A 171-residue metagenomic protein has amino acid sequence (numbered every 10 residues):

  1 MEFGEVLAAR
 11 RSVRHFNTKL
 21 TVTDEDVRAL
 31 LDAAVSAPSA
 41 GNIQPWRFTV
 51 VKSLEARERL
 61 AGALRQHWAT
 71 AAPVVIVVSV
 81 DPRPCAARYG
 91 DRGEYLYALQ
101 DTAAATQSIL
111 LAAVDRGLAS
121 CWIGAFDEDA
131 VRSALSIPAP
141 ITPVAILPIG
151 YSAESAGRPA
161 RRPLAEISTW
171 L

Functional and structural regions predicted by a protein language model:
E5-T21, A145-L171: C-terminal helix-cap and adjacent tail motif
D26-D32, S36-A105: Glycine/small-residue-rich phosphate/adenosyl-binding loop
G117: Structured binding elements
S120-G124: Short beta-strand segments at enzyme active-site cores
A130-P143: Short, electropositive alpha-helical surface patch
